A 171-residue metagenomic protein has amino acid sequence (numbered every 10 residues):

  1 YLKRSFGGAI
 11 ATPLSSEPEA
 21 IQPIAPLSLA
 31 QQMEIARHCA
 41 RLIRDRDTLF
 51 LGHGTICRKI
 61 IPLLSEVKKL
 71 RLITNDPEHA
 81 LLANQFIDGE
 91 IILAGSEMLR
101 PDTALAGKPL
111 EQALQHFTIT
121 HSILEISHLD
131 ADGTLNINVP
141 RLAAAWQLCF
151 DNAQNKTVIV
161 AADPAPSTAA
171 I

Functional and structural regions predicted by a protein language model:
Y1-F50, I61-P62, E66, N84-D88: HTH-adjacent hinge/linker in prokaryotic transcriptional regulators
R4, P77-I171: Conserved phosphate- and dinucleotide-binding cores of soluble alpha/beta proteins, encompassing both enzyme active
E34-H38, K59, P109, A144-A145: Well-ordered alpha-helical segments embedded in enzymatic catalytic cores
G54-R58: Gly/Ser/Thr-rich loops at beta-strand to alpha-helix junctions that form or flank small-molecule/cofactor-binding
S65-K69, R141: A glycine- and small-aliphatic-rich helix-loop capping segment at beta-alpha/alpha-beta transitions that lines
L70-I73, I91: Short beta-strand element of Class I
